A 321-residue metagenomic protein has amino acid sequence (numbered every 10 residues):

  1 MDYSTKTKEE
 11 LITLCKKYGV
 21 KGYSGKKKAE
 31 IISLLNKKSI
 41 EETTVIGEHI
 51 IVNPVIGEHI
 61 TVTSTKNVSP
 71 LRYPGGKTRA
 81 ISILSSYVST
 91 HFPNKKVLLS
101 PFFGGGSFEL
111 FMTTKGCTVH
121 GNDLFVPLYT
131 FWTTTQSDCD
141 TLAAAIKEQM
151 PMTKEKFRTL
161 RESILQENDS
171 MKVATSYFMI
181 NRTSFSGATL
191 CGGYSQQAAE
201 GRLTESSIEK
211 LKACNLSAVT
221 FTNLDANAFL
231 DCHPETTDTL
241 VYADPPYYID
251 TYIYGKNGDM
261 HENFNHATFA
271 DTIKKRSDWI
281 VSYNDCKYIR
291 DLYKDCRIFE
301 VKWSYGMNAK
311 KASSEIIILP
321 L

Functional and structural regions predicted by a protein language model:
M1-H49: Basic helix-extension-helix modules of the SAP/HeH family
I51-S86, T135-G255, K275, C286: SAM-dependent nucleic-acid methyltransferase catalytic core
H91-V97, E235-T236: Short helix-loop-beta connector
N94-L98, C117-T118, L216-T220, I273-W279: Short active-site oxyanion
K96-R161: SAM cofactor-binding core of SAM-dependent methyltransferases, primarily the Rossmann-like beta-alpha-beta module
S100-F102, N122-D123, T222-L224, A243-P245 (+1 more regions): Short His-Asn-centered micro-motif
M112-K115, A213-C214, C232-H233, K287-D295: Short loop/helix-cap segments at secondary-structure boundaries that form the rim of catalytic
D259-L321: Long, positively charged, glycine-interspersed low-complexity recognition regions
